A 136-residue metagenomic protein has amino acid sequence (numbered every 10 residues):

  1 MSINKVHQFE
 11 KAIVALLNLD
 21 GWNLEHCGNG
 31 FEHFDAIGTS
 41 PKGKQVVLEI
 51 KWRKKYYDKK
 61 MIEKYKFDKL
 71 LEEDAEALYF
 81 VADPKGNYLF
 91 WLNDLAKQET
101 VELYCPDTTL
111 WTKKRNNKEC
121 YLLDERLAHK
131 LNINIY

Functional and structural regions predicted by a protein language model:
M1-G28: Acidic-basic catalytic patches of nuclease active cores, encompassing PD-(D/E)XK and other metal-cofactor nuclease
I13, K66-K69: A general structural detector for well-ordered alpha-helical segments in enzyme core domains, enriched
L17, A36-G38, K42-Y56: Conserved catalytic cores of phosphodiester-cleaving nucleases, focusing on short active-site segments
L19, T39-K42, A75, D83-Y136: Non-catalytic C-terminal interaction segments of nucleic acid-processing enzymes
G30-H33, G86-N87: Short acidic/glycine-enriched loop/turn segments that link adjacent beta-strands
V47, Y79-V81: Structural beta-sheet core signal
K54-F67: Active-site-adjacent loop/helix micro-motif of nuclease/hydrolase catalytic cores
L70-D74: Arginine/glycine-rich "motif VI" loop of SF2 helicases in the C-terminal RecA-like domain
